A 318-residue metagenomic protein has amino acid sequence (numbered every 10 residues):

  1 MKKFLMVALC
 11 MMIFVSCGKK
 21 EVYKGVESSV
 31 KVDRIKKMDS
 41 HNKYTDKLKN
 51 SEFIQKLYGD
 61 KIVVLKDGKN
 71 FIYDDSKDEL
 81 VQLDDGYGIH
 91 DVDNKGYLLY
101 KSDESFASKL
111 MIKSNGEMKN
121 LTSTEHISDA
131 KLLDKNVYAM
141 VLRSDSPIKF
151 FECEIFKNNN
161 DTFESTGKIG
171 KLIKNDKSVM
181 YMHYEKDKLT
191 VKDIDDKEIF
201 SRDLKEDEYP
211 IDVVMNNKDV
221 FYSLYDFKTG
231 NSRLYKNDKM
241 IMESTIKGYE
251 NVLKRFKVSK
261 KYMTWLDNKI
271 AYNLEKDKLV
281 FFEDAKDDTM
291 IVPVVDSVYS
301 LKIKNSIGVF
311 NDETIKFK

Functional and structural regions predicted by a protein language model:
M1-F4: Positively charged n-region of N-terminal signal peptides that target proteins for export
I13-S16: C-terminal motif of bacterial Sec signal peptides marking the signal peptidase cleavage site
G18-K20: Bacterial signal peptide processing site
V30-K47, K66-L83, S105-T122, P147-T166 (+4 more regions): Surface-exposed loop/turn elements that mediate protein-protein interactions on large endomembrane-trafficking
K49-L57, D85-N94, E125-K135, G167-K177 (+3 more regions): Repeated scaffold domains used in trafficking and secretory/extracellular systems, primarily beta-propellers
Q55-L65, K95-D103, N136-R143, K177-Y184 (+3 more regions): Short beta-strand elements that form the blades of beta-propeller/WD-repeat-like and other beta-sheet-rich scaffold
L121-D187: A charged, solvent-exposed segment within the mature domains of Sec-exported extracytoplasmic proteins
S165-R233, M242-L253, M263-D267: Acidic, serine/threonine- and glycine-rich low-complexity intrinsically disordered segments that serve as flexible
